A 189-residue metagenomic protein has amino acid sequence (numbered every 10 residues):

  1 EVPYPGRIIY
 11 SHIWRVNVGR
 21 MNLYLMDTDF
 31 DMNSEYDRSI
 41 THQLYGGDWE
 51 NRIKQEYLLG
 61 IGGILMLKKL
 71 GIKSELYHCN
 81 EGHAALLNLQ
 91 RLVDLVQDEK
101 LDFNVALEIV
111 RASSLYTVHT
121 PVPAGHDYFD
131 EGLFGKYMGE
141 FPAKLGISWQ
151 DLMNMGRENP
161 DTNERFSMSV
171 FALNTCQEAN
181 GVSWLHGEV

Functional and structural regions predicted by a protein language model:
E1-V189: Catalytic cores of carbohydrate-active enzymes across secretory and cytosolic contexts
